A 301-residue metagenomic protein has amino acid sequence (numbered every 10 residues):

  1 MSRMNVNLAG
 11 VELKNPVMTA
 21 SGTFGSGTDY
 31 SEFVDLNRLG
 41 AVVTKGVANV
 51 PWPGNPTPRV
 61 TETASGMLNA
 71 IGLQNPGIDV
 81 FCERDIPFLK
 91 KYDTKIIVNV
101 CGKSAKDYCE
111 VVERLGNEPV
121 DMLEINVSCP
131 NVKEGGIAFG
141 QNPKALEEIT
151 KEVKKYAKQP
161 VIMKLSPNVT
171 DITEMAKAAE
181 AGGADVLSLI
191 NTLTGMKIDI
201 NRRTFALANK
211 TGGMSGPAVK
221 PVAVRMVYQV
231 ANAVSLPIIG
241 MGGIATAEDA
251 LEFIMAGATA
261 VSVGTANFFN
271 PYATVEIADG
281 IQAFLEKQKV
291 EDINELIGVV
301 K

Functional and structural regions predicted by a protein language model:
M1-I96: N-terminal capping/small domains of soluble enzymes
E12-K14, K91-I96, Y156-V161, N232-L236 (+1 more regions): Short, surface-exposed connector motifs at secondary-structure boundaries
K14-G27, G72-Q74, I97-Y108, I162-D171 (+2 more regions): Active-site mouth loops of central-metabolism enzymes
V17-A20, G40-T44, I96-V100, L123-I125 (+5 more regions): Hydrophobic faces of well-ordered beta-strands that scaffold small-molecule active sites in alpha/beta enzyme cores
E32, K103-I239, E248-A256: Alpha/beta enzyme core
A48-P53, P130-V132, T194-K197, F268-N270: Short gly/pro/ser/thr-enriched loop/turn and capping motifs at secondary-structure boundaries
D93, G116-P119, A157, I281-K289: Structural signal for hydrophobic packing residues in well-ordered secondary-structure cores of soluble enzyme domains
M214-S235, I239, A245-K301: Alpha/beta catalytic cores of nucleotide-metabolism and tRNA/nucleoside-modifying enzymes
